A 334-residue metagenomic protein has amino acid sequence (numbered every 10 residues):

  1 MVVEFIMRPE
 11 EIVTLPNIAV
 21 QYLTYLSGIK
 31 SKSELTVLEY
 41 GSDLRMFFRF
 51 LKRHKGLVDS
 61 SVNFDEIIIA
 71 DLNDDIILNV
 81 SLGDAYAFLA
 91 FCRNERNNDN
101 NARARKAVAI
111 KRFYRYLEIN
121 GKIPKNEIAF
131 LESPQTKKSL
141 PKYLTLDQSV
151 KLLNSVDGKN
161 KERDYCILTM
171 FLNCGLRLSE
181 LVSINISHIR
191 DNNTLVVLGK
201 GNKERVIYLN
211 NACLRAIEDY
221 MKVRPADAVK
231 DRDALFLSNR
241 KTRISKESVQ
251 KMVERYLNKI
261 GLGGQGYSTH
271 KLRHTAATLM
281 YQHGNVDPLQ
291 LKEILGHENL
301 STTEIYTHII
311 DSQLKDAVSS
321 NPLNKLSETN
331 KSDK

Functional and structural regions predicted by a protein language model:
M1-K334: Conserved catalytic core of the tyrosine transesterase superfamily
